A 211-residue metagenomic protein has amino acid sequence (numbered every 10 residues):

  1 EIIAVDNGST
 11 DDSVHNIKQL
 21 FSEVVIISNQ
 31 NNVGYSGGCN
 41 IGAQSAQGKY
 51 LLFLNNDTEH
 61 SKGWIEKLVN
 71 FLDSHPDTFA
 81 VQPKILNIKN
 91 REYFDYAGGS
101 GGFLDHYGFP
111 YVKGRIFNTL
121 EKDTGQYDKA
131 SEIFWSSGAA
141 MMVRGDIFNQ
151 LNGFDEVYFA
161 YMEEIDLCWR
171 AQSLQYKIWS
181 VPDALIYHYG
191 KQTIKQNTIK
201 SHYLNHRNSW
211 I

Functional and structural regions predicted by a protein language model:
E1-N31: Acidic donor-binding segment of Leloir-type glycosyltransferases
V14-H15, N40, G48, K62-D73 (+1 more regions): Short alpha-helix within the catalytic core of nucleotide-sugar-dependent glycosyltransferases
S28-A46, N56, K67: Glycine-rich, basic loop-to-helix element that forms the pyrophosphate-binding segment of sugar-nucleotide handling
L51: Short aromatic/hydrophobic "clamp" motif used to bind/position activated sugar donors
E59-G98, G102-F109: Conserved donor NDP-sugar-binding/catalytic core segment of glycosyltransferases
G101-I133: Short, flexible, basic/aromatic active-site loop/helix in glycosyltransferases
D128, E132-L185: A short, conserved alpha-helix in the catalytic core of glycosyltransferases
S173-I211: Active-site-adjacent helix/loop segment of glycosyltransferases that harbors family-specific signature motifs
